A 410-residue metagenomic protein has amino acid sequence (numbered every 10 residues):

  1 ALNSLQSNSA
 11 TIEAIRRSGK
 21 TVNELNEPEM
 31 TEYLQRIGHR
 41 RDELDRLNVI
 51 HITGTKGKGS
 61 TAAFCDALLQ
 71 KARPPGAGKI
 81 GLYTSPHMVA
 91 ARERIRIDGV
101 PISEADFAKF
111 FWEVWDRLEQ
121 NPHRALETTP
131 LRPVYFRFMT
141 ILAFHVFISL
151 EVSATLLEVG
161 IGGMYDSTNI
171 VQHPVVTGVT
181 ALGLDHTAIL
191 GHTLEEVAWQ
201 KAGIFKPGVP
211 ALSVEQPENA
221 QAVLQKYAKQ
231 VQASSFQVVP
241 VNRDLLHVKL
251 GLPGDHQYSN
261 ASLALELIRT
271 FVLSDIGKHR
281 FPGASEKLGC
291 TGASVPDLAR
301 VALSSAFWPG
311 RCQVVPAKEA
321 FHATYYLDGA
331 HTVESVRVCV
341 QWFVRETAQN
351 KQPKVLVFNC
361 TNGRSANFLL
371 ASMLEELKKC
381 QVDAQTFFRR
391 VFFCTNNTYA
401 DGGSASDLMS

Functional and structural regions predicted by a protein language model:
A1-K56, S60-D66, Q70-K79, P210-L212: N-terminal leader/targeting and accessory segments in enzymes
A14, S18-V22, E27, R40-R46 (+4 more regions): ATP-dependent carboxylate-amine ligase catalytic core
E29-Y33, C65, L69, T140-F147 (+2 more regions): Buried hydrophobic packing segments
L47, P207-V209, Q230-S235, F388-R389: A short helix->loop->beta-strand "cap" motif at the edges of active sites that frequently abuts
V100, A181-D185, V241, N359 (+1 more regions): Short, acidic/turn-prone active-site loops that include or flank metal/cofactor- and phosphate-binding residues
A154-T155, D166-G178, L182-H186, E196 (+1 more regions): Nucleotide phosphate-binding/pyrophosphate-handling subdomain across enzymes that bind or process nucleotide phosphates
I161-V231, N367-F368: Conserved catalytic-core segment of NTP-binding enzymes
P217-Q230, H322-Y325, L374-S410: C-terminal helical cap/extension that packs against the catalytic core of soluble nucleotide-cofactor enzymes
